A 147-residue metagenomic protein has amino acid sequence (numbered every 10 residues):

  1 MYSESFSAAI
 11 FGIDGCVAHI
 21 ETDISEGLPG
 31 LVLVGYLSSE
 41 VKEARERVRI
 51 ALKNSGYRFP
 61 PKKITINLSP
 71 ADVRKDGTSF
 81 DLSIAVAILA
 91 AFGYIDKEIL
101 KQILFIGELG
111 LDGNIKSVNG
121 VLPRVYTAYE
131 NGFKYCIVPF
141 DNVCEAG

Functional and structural regions predicted by a protein language model:
M1-G147: Peripheral, non-AAA+ core regions of ATP-driven protein-machinery
